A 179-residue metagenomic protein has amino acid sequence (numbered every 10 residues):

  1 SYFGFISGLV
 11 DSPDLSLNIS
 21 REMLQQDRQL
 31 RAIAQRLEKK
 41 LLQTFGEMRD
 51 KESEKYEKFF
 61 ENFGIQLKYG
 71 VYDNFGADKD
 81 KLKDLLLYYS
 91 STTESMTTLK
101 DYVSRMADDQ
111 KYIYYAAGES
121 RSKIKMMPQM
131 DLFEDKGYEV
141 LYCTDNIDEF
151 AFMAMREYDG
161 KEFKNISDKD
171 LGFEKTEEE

Functional and structural regions predicted by a protein language model:
S1-E179: Conserved GHKL (Bergerat-fold) ATPase module
